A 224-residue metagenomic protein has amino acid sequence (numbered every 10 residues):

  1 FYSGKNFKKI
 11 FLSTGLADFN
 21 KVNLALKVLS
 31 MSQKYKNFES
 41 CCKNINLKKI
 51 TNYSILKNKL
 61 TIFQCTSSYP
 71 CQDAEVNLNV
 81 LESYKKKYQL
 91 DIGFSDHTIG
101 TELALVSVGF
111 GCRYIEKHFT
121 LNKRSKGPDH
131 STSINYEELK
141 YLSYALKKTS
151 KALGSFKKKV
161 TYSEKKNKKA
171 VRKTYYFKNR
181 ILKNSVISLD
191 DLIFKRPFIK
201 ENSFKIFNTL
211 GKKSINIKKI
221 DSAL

Functional and structural regions predicted by a protein language model:
F1-L224: Catalytic cores and adjacent flexible loops of soluble metabolic enzymes that perform enolate/carbanion chemistry on
